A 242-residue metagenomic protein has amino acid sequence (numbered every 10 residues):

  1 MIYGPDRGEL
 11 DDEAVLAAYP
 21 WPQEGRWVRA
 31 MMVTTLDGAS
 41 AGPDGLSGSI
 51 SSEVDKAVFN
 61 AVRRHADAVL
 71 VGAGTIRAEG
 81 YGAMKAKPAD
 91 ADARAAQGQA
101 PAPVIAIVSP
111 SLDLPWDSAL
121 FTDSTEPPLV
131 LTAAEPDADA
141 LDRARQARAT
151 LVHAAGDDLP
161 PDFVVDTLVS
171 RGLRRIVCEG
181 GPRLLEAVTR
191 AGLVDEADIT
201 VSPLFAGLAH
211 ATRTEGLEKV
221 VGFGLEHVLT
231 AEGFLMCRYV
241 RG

Functional and structural regions predicted by a protein language model:
M1-G242: Enzymes that bind and transform nitrogen-containing heteroaromatic metabolites
